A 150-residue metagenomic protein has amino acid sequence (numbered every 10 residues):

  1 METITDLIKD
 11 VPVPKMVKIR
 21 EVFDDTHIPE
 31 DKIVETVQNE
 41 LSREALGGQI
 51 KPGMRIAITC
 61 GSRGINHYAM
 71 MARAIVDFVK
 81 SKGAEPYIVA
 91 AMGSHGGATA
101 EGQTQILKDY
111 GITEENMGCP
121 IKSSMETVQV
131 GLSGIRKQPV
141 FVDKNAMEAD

Functional and structural regions predicted by a protein language model:
M1-T36: N-terminal amphipathic/basic leader segments beginning at the initiator methionine
K15-V22, Q49, Y110-M117: A broad, low-specificity signal for short, low-complexity segments enriched in glycine/proline and polar/charged
I19, V37, V79, L107 (+1 more regions): Generic structural hydrophobic/aromatic packing signal, biased to beta-strands
D24-P29, I56-I58, M92, M117-S124: A generic short-segment signal for beta-strand/edge and adjacent turn/coil regions
I28, R63-N66, V140: Alpha-helix capping and helix-loop boundary segments enriched in small/acidic/polar residues
D31-E35, G97, E126-V130: Short linear motifs at secondary-structure transitions and domain/linker junctions
V34-T104: N-terminal active-site beta-alpha-beta segment that forms phosphate/nucleotide-binding and substrate-recognition loops
G102, I106-D150: An acidic, phosphate/nucleotide-engaging active-site surface
